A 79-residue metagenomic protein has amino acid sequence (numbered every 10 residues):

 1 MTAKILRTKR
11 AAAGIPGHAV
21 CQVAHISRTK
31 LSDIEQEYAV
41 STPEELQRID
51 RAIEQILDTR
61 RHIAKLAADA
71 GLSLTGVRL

Functional and structural regions predicted by a protein language model:
K4-V23, R48, I63: Short basic helix-loop element that most often maps to the first helix and adjoining turn of HTH DNA-binding modules
H25, T42-H62: DNA major-groove recognition helix of helix-turn-helix/homeodomain DNA-binding modules
H25-S41: Recognition helix of helix-turn-helix/homeodomain-like DNA-binding domains that insert into the DNA major groove
A64-L79: Helix-turn-helix/homeodomain-like alpha-helical modules used for DNA recognition and transcription-factor dimerization
